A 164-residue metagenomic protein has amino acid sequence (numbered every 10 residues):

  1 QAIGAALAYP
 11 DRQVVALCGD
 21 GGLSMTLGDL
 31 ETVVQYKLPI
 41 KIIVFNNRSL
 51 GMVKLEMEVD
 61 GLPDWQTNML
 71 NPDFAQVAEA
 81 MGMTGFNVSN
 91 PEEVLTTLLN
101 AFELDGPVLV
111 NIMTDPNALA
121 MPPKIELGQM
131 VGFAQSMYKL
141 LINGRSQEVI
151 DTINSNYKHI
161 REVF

Functional and structural regions predicted by a protein language model:
Q1-F164: Thiamine diphosphate
